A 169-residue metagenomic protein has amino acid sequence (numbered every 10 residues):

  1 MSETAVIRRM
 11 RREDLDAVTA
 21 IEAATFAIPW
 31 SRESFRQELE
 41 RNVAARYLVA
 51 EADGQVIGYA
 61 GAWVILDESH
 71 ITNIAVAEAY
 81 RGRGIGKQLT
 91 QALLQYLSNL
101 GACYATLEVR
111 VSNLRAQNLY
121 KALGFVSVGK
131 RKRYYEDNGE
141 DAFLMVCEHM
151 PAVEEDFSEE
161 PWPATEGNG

Functional and structural regions predicted by a protein language model:
R9-A79, T90-A92, Y96-L100, E148-E155 (+1 more regions): Acetyl-CoA-dependent GNAT
I74, Y80-R81, A92, L119-L123 (+1 more regions): ABC family nucleotide-binding domain
A77-R83, V111-N113: Active-site acidic-Proline motif in GNAT/NAT acetyltransferases
T90, S112-A116, R133-N138: Short glycine/proline-centered loop/turn elements that form peptide/ligand docking sites
L97-E108, R131: Conserved GNAT acetyl-CoA-binding A-motif
E108, K121, V126-F143: Conserved catalytic-core motifs of GNAT/GCN5-like acyltransferases
